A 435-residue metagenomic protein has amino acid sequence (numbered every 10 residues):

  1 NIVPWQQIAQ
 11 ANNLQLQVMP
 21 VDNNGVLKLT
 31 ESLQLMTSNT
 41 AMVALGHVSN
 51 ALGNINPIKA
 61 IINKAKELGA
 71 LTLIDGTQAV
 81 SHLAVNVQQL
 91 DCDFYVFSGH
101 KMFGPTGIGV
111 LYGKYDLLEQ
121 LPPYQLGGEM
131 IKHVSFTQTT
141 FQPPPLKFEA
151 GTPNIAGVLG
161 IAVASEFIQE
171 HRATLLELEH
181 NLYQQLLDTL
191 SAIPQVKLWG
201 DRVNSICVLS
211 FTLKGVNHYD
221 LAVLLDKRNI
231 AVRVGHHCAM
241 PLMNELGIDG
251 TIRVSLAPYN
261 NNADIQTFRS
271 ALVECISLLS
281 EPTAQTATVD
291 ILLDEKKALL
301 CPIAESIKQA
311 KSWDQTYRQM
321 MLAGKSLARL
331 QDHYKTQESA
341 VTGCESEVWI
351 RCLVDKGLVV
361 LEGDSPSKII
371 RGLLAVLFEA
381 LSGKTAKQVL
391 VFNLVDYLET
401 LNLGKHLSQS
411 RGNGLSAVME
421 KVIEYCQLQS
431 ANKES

Functional and structural regions predicted by a protein language model:
N1-V289: Pyridoxal 5′-phosphate
K147-A150, L358-K368, L403-Q409: A short glycine/serine-rich beta->alpha loop
A156-V163, I369-L377: Short amphipathic alpha-helical face segments that pack within enzyme cores and frequently flank/anchor catalytic
D290-K297, S416, C426-Q427: Globin-like tetrapyrrole-binding proteins
D294-Y334: Extended low-complexity intrinsically disordered regions
Q331-V354, E362: Structured beta-strand/loop patches that form or line metal/cofactor-binding pockets in enzymes
S365, K387, L398-K433: C-terminal binding/interaction regions
V376-K387: Alpha-helical support elements that line or immediately flank enzyme active sites and cofactor-binding pockets
